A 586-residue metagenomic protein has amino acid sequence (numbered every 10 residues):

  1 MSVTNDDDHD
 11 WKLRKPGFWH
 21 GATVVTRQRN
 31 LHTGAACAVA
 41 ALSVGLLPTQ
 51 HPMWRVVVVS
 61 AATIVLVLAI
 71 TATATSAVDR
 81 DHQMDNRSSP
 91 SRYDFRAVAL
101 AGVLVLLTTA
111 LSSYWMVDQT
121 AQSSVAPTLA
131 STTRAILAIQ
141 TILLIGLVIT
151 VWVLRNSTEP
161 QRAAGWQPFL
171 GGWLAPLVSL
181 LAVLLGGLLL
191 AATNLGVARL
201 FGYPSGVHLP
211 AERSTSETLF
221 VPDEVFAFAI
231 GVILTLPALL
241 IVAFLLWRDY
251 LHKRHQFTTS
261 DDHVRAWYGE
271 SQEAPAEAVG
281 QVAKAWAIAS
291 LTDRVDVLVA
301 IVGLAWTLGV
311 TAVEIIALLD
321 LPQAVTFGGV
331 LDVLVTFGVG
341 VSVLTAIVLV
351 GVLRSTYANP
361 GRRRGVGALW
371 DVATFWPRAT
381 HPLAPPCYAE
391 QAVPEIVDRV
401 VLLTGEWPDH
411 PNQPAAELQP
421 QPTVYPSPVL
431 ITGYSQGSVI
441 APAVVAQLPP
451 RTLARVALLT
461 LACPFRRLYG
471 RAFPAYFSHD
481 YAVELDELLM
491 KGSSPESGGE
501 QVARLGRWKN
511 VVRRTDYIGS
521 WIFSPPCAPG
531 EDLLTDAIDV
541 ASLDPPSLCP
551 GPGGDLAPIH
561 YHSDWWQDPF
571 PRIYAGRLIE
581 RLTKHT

Functional and structural regions predicted by a protein language model:
M1-A41, L47, H51, R55-P394 (+2 more regions): Basic, amphipathic N-terminal segments
V279, L448-P450, A475-S478: Glycine-rich, phosphate-binding/catalytic loops in enzymes
N359-P394, A454-A457, C463-T586: Lipolytic serine-hydrolase domain surface
C387-S427: Helix-loop module immediately N-terminal to the HCX5R catalytic loop in PTP-like cysteine phosphatase domains
P420-P426, R451-A454, V502-A503: Short helix-terminating capping/connector loops at secondary-structure junctions
T432-P442: Gly/Ala-rich beta-loop-alpha elbow adjacent to hydrolase catalytic centers
A443-Q447: Active-site signature of alpha/beta-hydrolase-fold catalytic machinery across serine- and Asp/Cys-nucleophile hydrolases
